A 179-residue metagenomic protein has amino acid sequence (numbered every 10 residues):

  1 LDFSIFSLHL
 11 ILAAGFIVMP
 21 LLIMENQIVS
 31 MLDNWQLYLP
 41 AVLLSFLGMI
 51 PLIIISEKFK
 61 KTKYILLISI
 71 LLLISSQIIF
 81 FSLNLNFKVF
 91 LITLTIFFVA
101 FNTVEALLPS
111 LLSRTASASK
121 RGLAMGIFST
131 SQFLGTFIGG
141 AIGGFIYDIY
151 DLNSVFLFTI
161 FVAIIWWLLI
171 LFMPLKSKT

Functional and structural regions predicted by a protein language model:
L1-G15, T95, V99: Pair of pore-lining "gating" transmembrane helices in MFS-fold secondary transporters
I17-D33: Short amphipathic helix-loop junctions that connect adjacent transmembrane helices in Major Facilitator Superfamily/SLC
G48-K61, Y147: Helix-to-loop junctions at the C-terminal end of transmembrane segments in multipass secondary transporters
Y64-I79: Structural signature of the two symmetry-related core transmembrane helices
F81-T93: Helix-loop junctions at membrane interfaces in 12-TM secondary transporters
T103-A116: Intracellular juxtamembrane helix-capping segments at the cytosolic ends of symmetry-related transmembrane helices
A118-I149: A late C-terminal transmembrane helix in Major Facilitator Superfamily
F145-A163: A membrane-interface helix-boundary motif in multi-pass transporters
